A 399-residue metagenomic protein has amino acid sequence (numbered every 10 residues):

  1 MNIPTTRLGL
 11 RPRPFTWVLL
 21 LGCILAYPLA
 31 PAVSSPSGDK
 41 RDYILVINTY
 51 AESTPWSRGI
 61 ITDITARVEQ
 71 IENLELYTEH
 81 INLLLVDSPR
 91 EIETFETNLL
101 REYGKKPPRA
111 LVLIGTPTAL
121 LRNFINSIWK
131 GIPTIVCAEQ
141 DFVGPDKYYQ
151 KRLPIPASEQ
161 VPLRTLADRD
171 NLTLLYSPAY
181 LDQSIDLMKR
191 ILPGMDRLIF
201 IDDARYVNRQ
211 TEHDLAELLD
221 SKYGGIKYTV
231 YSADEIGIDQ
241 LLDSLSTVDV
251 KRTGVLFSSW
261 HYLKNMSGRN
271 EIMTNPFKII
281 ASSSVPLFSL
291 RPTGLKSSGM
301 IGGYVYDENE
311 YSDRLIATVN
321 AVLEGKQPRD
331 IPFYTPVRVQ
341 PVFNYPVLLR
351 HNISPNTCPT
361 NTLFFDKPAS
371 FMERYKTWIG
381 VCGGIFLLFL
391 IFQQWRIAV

Functional and structural regions predicted by a protein language model:
W17-P28: Bacterial N-terminal signal peptides
I47-N48, G104-G115, P133-C137, R197-D202 (+3 more regions): Periplasmic-binding protein-like
P89-R109, L120, F124-I125, Q240-V250: Short, well-structured alpha-helical segments in soluble
F142-K147, P154-T165, T173-M195, D307-E324: Hydrophobic alpha-helical segments within soluble ligand-binding/sensing domains
R164-L219, F333-N344: An alpha-beta-alpha
A233-E324: Membrane-proximal low-complexity regions enriched in glycine and acidic/polar residues
Y345-S370: Juxtamembrane amphipathic/hinge helix adjacent to a transmembrane helix
P368-V399: Alpha-helical transmembrane signal-anchor helices
